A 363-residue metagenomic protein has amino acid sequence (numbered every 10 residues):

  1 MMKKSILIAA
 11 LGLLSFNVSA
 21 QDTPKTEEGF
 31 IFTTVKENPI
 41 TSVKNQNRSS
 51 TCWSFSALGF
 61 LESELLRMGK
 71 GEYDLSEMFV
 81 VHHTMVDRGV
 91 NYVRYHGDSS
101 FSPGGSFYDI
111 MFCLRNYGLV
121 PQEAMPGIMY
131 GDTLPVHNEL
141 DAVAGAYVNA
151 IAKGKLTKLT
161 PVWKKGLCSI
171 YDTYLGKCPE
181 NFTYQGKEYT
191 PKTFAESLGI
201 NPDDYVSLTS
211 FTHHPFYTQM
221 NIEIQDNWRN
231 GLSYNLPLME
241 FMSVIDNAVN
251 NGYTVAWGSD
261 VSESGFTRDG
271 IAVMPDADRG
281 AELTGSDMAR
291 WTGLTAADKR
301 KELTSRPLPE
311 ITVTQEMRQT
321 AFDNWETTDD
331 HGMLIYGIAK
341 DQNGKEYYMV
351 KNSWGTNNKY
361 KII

Functional and structural regions predicted by a protein language model:
M1-T23: Bacterial Sec-dependent N-terminal signal peptides
Q21-N38, S42: N-terminal regions that are enriched for targeting/export leaders and immediately downstream pro/stem segments
D22, K165-I363: Active-site signature of cysteine proteases
N38-S50, Y95-F101, W228-N235, V244-I245 (+1 more regions): Second-shell loop/turn segments in exported
T51-S54, F79-H82, I110-C113, P121-A124 (+3 more regions): Structural recognition of the beta-strand scaffold that forms the well-ordered cores of secreted hydrolase catalytic
W53-L65: Alpha-helical support elements that line or immediately flank enzyme active sites and cofactor-binding pockets
L58-F60, M85-R88, P121, Y130 (+3 more regions): Solvent-exposed loop/turn segments at secondary-structure junctions within structured extracellular/periplasmic domains
E77-E188: Papain-like cysteine protease catalytic cores
